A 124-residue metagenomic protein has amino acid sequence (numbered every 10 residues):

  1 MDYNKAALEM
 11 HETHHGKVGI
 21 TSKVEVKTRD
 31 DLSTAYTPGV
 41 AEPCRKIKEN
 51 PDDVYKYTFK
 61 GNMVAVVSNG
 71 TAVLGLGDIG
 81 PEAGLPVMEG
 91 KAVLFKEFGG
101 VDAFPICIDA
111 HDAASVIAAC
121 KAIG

Functional and structural regions predicted by a protein language model:
M1-G124: N-terminal ligand-binding/catalytic initiation module
